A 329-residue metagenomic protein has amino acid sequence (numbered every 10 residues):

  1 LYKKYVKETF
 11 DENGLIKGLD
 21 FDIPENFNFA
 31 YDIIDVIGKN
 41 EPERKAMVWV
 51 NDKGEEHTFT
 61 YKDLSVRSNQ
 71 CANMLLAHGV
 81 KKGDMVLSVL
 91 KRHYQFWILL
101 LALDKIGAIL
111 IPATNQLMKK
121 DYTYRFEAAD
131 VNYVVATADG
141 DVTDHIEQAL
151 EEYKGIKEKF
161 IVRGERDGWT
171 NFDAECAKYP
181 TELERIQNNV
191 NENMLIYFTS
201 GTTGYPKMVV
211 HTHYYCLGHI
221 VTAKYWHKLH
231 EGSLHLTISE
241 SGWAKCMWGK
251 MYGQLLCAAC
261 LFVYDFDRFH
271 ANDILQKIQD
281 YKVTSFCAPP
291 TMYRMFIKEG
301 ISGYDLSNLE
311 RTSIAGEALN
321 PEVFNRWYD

Functional and structural regions predicted by a protein language model:
L1-F59, D63-H78, L150-I156, D167: N-lobe entry segment of adenylate-forming
P42-K45, F160-G168, A177-F198, Y205 (+2 more regions): Conserved pre-ATP/AMP-binding loop-to-beta segment of ANL
E43, M47-L101, M118-T123, N171-A177 (+1 more regions): Conserved AMP-binding/adenylate-forming core of the ANL superfamily
H57-K62, M194-G218: Conserved AMP-binding A3 loop
S65-Q70, A177-K178, V209-H230, A244-K245 (+1 more regions): Conserved structural elements of the adenylate-forming
K91, V134-E147, Y264-F266, Q279-R326: Adenylate-forming
L101, K105-A174, K282: Structural core segment of the AMP-binding/adenylate-forming
L217-T237, S241-T284, E299: Conserved AMP-binding/adenylation subdomain of ANL enzymes
